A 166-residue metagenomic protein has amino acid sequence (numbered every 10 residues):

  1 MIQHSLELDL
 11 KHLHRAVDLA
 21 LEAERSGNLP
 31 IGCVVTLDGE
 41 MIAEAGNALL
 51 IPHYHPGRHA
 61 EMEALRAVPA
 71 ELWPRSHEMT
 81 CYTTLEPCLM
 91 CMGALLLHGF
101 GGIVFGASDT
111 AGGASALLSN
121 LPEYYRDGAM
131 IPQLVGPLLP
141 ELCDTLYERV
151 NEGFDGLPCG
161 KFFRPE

Functional and structural regions predicted by a protein language model:
M1-E22, A94-E166: Zinc-dependent deaminase
A16, A20-A23, A60, A64-V68: Stable alpha-helical structural segments in soluble proteins, enriched in small hydrophobic residues
R25-I31: A short helix-loop-beta-strand connector motif used in the catalytic cores of GNAT acetyltransferases and, in some
I31-G39: Short beta-strand scaffold segments in enzyme catalytic cores
E40-L49: Short beta->alpha transition motifs characteristic of CBS
A43-E44, E61-R75: Glycine/small-residue-rich phosphate/adenosyl-binding loop
L49-M62: A short, polar/charged loop-to-alpha-helix boundary motif
C81-L97: Short, thiol/selenol-centered motifs that function as redox-active sites or metal-ligating centers
